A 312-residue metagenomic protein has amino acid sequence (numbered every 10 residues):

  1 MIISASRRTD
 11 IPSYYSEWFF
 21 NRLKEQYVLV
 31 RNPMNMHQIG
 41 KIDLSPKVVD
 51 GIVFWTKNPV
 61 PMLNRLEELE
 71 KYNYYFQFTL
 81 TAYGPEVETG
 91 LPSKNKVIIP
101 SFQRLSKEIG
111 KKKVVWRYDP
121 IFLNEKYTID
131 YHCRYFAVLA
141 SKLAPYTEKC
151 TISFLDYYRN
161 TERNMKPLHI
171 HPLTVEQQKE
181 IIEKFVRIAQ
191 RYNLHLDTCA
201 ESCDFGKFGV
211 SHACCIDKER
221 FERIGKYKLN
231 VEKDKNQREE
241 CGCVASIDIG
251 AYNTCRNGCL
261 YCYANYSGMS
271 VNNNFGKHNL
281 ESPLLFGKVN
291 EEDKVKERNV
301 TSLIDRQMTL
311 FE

Functional and structural regions predicted by a protein language model:
M1-E88, N95-K111, G268-E312: Conserved Radical SAM active-site core
R8-D10, K57, T79-Y83, D119-I121 (+2 more regions): Active-site beta-loop-alpha junctions enriched in small/polar residues
G84-P92, P120-D130, M165-L173: Surface-exposed cleft-lining segments at the edges of enzyme active sites
P85-E86, F122-K126, Y158-T161, D204-F208 (+1 more regions): Short catalytic/ligand-binding loop motif for oxyanion handling, primarily in non-cytosolic enzymes, centered on
V97-N164, E183-A200: Conserved C-terminal portion of the radical SAM core fold that forms the substrate/S-adenosylmethionine-binding
E176-G242: A C-terminal junction/extension of Radical SAM enzymes
E239, I247-S267: Local cysteine-cluster metal-coordination motifs and their immediate loop/turn environment, predominantly Fe-S cluster
